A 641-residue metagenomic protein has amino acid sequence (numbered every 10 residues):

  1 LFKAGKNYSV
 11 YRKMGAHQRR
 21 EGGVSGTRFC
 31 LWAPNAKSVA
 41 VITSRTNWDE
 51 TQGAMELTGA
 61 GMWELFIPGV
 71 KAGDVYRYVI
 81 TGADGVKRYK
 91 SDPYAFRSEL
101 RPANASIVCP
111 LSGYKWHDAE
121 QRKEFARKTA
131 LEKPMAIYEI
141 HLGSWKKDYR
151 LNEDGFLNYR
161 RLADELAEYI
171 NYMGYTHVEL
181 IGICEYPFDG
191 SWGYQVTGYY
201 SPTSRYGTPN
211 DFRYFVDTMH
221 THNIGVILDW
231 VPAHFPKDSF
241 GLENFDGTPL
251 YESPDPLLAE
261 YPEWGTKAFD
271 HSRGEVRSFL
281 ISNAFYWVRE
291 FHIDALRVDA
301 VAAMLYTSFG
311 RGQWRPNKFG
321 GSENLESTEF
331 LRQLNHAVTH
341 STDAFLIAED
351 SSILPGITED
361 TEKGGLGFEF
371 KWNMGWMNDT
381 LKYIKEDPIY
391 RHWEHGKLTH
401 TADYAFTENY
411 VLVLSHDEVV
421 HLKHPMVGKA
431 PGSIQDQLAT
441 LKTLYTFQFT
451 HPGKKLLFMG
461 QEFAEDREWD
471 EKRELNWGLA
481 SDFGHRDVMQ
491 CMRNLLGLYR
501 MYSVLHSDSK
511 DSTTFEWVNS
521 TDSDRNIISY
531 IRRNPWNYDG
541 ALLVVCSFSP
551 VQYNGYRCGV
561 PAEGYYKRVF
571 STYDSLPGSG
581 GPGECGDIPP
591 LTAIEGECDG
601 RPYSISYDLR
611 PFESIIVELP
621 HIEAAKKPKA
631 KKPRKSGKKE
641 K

Functional and structural regions predicted by a protein language model:
L1-K133, Y159-I170, G174, W393 (+4 more regions): Carbohydrate-interacting/catalytic domains
G53, H220-H222, F245, P249-E252 (+8 more regions): Active-site-proximal helices and loops of the catalytic beta/alpha 8
V86-R88, K146-D148, Y186-D189, H234-D238 (+6 more regions): Short catalytic/ligand-binding loop motif for oxyanion handling, primarily in non-cytosolic enzymes, centered on
E99, A119-E132, H141-E323, L591 (+2 more regions): Substrate-binding/active-site clefts of carbohydrate-active enzymes
A136-I140, V178-L180, V226-L228, L296 (+3 more regions): Hydrophobic faces of well-ordered beta-strands that scaffold small-molecule active sites in alpha/beta enzyme cores
L151, G198-S201, H421-I434, T514: Short, basic, glycine/proline-bearing loop/turn elements
A402-M426, T443: Active-site core of glycosidic bond-cleaving carbohydrate-active enzymes
